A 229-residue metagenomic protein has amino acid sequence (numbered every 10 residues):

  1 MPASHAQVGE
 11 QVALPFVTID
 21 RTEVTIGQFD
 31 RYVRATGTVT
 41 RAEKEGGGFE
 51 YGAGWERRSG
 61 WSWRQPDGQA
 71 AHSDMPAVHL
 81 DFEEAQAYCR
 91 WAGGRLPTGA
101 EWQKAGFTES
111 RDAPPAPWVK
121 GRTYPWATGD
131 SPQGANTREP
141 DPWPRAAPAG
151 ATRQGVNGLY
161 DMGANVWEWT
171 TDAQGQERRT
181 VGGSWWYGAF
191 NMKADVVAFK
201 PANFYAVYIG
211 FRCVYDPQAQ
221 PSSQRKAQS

Functional and structural regions predicted by a protein language model:
G9-Q11, D20, V156-G158: Short, surface-exposed beta-strand/loop micro-motifs that present aromatic residues
V17, V24, D30-R41, A92-G94 (+1 more regions): Short capping motifs at secondary-structure boundaries
I19, T25, F29, A85 (+2 more regions): Terminal peptide-recognition signature
V24, D172-G175, Q218-A219: Acidic glycine-/aspartate-rich tracts in secreted/extracellular proteins
V39, G46-A198, A202-V207, R225-Q228: Functional-site microenvironments in short loops/helix caps that host divalent-cation chemistry
Y208-Q220: Short, structured beta-strand segments at or near domain termini in extracellular proteins/domains
